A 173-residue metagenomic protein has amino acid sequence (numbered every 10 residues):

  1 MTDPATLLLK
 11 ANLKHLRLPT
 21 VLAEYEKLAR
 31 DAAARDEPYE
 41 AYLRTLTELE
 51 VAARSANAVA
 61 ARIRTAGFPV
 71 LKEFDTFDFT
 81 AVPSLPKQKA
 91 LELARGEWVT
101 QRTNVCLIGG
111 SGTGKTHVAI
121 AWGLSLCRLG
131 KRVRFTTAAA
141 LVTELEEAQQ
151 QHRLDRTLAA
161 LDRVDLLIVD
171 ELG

Functional and structural regions predicted by a protein language model:
M1-V21: Charged, compositionally biased N-terminal leader segments and the immediate start of the first structured element
L7, A11, A23-E26, A41-R44 (+7 more regions): Solvent-exposed alpha-helical segments within well-ordered globular domains of core cellular machineries
K10, P19-V70: Interdomain "pre-motor" coupling segment immediately N-terminal to P-loop NTPase/helicase cores
L13, P69, R156-A159: Structural motif
R54-I108: Extended interfacial segments that mediate partner engagement and assembly in macromolecular machines
L85-R163: Conserved P-loop
I168: SF2 helicase catalytic motif II
E171-L172: Walker B catalytic acidic pair
